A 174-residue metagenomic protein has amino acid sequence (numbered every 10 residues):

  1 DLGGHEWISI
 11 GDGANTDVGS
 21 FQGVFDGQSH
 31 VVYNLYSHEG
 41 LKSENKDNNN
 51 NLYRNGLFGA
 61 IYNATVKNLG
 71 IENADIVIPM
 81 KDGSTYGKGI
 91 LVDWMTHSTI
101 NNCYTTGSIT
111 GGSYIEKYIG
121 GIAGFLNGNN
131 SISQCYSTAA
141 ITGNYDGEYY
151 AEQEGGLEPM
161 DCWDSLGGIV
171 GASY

Functional and structural regions predicted by a protein language model:
D1-Y174: Surface-exposed repetitive/solenoidal architectures
